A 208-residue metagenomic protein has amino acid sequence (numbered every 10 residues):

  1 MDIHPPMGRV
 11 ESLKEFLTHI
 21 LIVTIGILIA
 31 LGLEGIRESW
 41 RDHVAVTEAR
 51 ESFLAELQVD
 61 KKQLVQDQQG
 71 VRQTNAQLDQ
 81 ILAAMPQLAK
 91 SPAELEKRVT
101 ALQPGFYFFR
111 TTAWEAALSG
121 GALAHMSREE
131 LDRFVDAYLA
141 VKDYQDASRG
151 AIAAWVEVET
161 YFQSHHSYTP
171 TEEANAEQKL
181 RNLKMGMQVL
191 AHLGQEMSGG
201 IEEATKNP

Functional and structural regions predicted by a protein language model:
M1-T24, I36: N-terminal positive-inside, membrane-proximal cytosolic segments immediately preceding the first
L21, L33-R37, L54-Q58: Short, well-ordered alpha-helical packing segments
I27-A49: Transmembrane signal-anchor/signal-peptide helices with a preference for the extracytoplasmic
D42, A49, F53, D60 (+3 more regions): Surface positions of alpha-helical coiled-coils, especially the charged/polar e/g heptad sites that form inter-helical
F53-L78: N-terminal alpha-helical signal peptides/signal-anchor transmembrane segments
Q69, A76, A83, L139-D146: Sec-exported extracytoplasmic/periplasmic mature domains
Q73-A76, Q80-A83, Q87-E96: Conserved non-transmembrane functional hotspots
E96-P208: Soluble extracytoplasmic domains of inner/organellar membrane proteins
